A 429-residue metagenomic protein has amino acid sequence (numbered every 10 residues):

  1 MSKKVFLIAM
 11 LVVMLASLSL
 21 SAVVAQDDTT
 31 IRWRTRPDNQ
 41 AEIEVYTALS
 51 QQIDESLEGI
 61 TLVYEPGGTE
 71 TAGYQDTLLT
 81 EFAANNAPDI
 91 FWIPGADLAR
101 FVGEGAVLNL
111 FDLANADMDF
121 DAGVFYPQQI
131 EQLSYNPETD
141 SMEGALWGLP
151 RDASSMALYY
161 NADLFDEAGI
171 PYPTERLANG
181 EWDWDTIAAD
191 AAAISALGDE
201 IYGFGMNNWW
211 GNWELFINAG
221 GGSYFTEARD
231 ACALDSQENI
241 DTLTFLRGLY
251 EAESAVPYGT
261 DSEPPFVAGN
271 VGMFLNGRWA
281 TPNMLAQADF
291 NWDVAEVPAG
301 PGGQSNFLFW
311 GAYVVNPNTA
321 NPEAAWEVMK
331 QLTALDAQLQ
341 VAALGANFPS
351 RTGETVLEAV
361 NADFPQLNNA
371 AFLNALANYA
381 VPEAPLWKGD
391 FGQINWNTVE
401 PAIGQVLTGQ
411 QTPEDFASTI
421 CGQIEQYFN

Functional and structural regions predicted by a protein language model:
I31-A48, G67-T71, R151-S155, L386-F391: Extracytoplasmic "Venus flytrap"
R32, E138-R151, M156-L158, D166 (+3 more regions): Extracytoplasmic/periplasmic solute-binding protein
R34, S141, N369-Q423: C-terminal capping/gating helix-and-loop segments adjacent to ligand/active sites or protein-protein/ligand interfaces
P37, E263-P264, A280-P282, G311-Q393 (+1 more regions): Mature extracytoplasmic/periplasmic domains
Q52-Q129, E167-A168, G272-M273, N283 (+4 more regions): Extracytoplasmic "Venus flytrap"/periplasmic binding protein-like
E55-S56, T61, A84, T139 (+5 more regions): Extracytoplasmic/periplasmic substrate-recognition and gating elements
G95-S155, D185, D293-A295, N361-Q366 (+1 more regions): Hinge/lid segment of periplasmic solute-binding proteins
A188-A192, A228-G259, L285-A286: Glycine-centered hinge/linker elements that transmit conformational signals in sensory and ligand-binding systems
